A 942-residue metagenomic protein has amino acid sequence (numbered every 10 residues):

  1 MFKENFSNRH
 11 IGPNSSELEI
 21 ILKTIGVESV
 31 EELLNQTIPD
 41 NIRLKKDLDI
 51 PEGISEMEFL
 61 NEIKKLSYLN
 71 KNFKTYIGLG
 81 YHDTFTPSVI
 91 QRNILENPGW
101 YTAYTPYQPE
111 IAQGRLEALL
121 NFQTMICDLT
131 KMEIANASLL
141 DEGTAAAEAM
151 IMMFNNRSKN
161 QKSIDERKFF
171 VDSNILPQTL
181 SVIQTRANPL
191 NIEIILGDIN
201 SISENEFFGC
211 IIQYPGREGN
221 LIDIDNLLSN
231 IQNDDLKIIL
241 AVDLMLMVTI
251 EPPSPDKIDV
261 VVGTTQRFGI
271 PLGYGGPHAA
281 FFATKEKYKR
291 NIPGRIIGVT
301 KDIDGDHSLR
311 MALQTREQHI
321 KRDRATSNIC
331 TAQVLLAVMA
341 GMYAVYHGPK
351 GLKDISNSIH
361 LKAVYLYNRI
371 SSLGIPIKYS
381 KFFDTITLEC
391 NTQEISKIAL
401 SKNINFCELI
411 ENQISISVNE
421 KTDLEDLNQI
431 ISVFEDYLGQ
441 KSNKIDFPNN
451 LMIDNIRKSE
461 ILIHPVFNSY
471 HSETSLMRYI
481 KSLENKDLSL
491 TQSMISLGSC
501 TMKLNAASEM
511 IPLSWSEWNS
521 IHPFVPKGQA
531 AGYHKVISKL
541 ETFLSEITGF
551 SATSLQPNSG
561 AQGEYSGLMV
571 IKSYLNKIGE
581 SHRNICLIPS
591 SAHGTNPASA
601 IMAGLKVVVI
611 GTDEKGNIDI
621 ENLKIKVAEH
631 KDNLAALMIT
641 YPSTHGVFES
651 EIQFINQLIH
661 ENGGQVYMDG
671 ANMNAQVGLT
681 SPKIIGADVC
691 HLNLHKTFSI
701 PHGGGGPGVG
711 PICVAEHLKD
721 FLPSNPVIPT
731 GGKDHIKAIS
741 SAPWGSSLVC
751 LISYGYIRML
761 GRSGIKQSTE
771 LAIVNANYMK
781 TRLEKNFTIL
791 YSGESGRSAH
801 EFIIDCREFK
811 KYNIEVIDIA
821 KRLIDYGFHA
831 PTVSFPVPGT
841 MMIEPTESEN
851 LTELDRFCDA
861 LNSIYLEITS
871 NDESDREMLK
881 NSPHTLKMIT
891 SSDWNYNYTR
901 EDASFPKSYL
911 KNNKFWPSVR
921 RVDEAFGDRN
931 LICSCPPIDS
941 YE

Functional and structural regions predicted by a protein language model:
M1-T24, L34-F73, F85-Y101, Y107-Q113 (+11 more regions): Non-catalytic terminal extensions of PLP-dependent enzymes
V27-N41, I258-G263, A687: TRNA-binding/sensing appendages of the translation machinery
P106-G114, I134-S138, R167-N174, Q213 (+2 more regions): Flexible, glycine/proline-enriched loop segments at strand-loop-helix junctions that form or flank small-ligand binding
G114, T144-D306, I370, F383 (+5 more regions): Conserved PLP-enzyme active-site core in the AAT-like
M125-A146, D165, F169: A conserved hydrophobic secondary-structure block that centers on an alpha-helix together with its immediately flanking
A135, E193-G197, K378, C407 (+3 more regions): General small-molecule cofactor/ligand-binding pocket signal
R267-G269, P277-H347, L637, L679 (+2 more regions): Core active-site phosphate/anionic-ligand binding loop and the adjoining beta-turn-alpha structural block in enzyme
A312-T326, V536-E541, N596-K615, I620-L623 (+1 more regions): A structural-propensity feature for long, helix-poor, extended segments
